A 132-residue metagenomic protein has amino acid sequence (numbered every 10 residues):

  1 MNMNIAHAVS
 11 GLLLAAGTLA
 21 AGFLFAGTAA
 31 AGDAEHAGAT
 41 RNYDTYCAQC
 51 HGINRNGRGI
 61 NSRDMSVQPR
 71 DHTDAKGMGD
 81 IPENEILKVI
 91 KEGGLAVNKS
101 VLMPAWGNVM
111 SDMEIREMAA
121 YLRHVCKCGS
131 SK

Functional and structural regions predicted by a protein language model:
N2-A16: Bacterial N-terminal signal peptides that target proteins for export
A16-T28: C-terminal segment of classical bacterial N-terminal signal peptides
F25-N42, K132: Electrostatic cytochrome c docking/interface patches
D33, D80, V109-M110: Short, conserved sequence motifs enriched in acidic/basic residues, glycine, and aromatics that mark functional "hot
T40, N54-E85: Gly/Gly-Pro-rich "capping" loops immediately C-terminal to redox-active cysteine motifs in periplasmic/lumenal
T40-A48, I81-K88, D112: Sequence context surrounding c-type heme c attachment/ligation sites in exported
Y43-I53, M103, M118, L122: The canonical Cys-X-X-Cys-His
R63-D71, V89-E117, L122-V125, S131-K132: Axial heme c-ligation environment in periplasmic c-type cytochrome domains
